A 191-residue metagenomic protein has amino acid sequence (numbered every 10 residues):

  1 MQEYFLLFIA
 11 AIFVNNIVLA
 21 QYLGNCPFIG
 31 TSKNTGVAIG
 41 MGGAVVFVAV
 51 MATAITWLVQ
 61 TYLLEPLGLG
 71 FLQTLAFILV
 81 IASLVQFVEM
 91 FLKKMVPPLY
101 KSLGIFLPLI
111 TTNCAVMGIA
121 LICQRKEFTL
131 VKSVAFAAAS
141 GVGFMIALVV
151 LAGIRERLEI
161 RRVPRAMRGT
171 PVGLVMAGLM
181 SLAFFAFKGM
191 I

Functional and structural regions predicted by a protein language model:
M1-F5, L58-F71, A120-V134, K188-I191: Helix-coil boundary and interhelical linker segments in multi-pass alpha-helical membrane proteins
E3-V18, L67-S83, V134-A147: Structural signature of hydrophobic alpha-helical transmembrane segments
L7-V14, V45, V50-M51, I78-E89 (+3 more regions): Hydrophobic core segments of alpha-helical transmembrane domains in multi-pass membrane transport and ion-translocation
I9-A44: Juxtamembrane transmembrane-helix termini in multi-pass membrane transport proteins
Y22-G30, E89-M95, F106-L107, C114-E127: Generic transmembrane alpha-helix signature in multi-pass membrane proteins, especially transporters/channels
G36-F47, F71-F77, L99-I110, P164-V172: Cytoplasmic-side transmembrane-helix entry/capping segments in multi-pass membrane proteins
T61-G104: Ordered, amphipathic secondary-structure segments that act as subunit-interaction surfaces in large macromolecular
L130-I191: C-terminal transmembrane helix-loop-helix hairpin of multi-pass membrane proteins
